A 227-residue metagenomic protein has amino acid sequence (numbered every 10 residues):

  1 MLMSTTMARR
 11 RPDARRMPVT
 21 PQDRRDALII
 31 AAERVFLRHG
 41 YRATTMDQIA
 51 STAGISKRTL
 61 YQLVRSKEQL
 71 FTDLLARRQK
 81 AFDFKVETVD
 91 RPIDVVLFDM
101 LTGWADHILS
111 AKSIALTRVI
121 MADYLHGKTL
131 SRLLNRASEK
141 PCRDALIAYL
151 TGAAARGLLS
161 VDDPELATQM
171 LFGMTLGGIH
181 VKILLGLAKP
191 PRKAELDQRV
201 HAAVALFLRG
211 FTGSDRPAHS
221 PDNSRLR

Functional and structural regions predicted by a protein language model:
M1-H39, A43-I55, Q62-L63, E68-Q69: Basic, helix-initiating cap at the start of DNA-binding domains
M1-R15, D99, G103, A148-R156 (+3 more regions): C-terminal peripheral helix-coil segments that are non-catalytic and often amphipathic
P21, I29, F71, L75 (+2 more regions): Amphipathic, non-transmembrane alpha-helical scaffold segments
T72-L101, D106-I108, K112: Amphipathic alpha-helical linker/stalk segments
V95, T129-A155, E165-L166, Q198: Amphipathic alpha-helical packing segments from all-alpha helical-bundle domains
L109-R136, H180-L187: Amphipathic alpha-helical segments used for helix-helix packing
S160, P164-T168: Membrane-interface starts of transmembrane alpha-helices
